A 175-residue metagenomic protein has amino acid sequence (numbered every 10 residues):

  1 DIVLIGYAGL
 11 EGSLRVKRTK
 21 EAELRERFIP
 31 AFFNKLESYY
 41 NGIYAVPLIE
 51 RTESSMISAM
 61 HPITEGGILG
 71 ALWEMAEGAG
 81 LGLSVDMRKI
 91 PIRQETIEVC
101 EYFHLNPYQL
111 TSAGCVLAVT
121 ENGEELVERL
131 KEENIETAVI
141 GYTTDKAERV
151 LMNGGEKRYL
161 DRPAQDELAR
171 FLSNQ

Functional and structural regions predicted by a protein language model:
D1-Q175: Helix-biased detector of long, well-ordered alpha-helical tracts
